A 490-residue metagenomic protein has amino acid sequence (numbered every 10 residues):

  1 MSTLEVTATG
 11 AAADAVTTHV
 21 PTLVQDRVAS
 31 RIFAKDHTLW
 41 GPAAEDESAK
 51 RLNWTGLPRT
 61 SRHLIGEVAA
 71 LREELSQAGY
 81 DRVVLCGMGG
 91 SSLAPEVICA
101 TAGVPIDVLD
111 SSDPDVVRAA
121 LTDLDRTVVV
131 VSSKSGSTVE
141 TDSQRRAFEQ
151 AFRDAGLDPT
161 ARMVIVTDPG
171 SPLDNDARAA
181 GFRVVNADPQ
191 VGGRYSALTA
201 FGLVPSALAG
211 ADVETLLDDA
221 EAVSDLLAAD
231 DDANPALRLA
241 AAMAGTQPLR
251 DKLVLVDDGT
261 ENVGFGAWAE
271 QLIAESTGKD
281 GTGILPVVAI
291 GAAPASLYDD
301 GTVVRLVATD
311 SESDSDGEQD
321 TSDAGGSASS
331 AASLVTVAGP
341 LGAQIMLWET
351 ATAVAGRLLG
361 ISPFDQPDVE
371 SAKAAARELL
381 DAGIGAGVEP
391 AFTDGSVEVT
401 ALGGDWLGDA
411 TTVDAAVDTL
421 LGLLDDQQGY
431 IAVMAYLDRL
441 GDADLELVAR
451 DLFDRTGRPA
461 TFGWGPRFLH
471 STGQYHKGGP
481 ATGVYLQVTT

Functional and structural regions predicted by a protein language model:
S2-V83: Low-complexity, highly charged intrinsically disordered N-terminal segments that act as targeting/localization
N53-A70, P95-R146, V288-P294: Glycine-rich oxoanion-binding loops at beta->alpha junctions
R82-C86, V128, V164, V254 (+2 more regions): Conserved beta-strand elements of the Class I
R82-I106, F462, F468-H470, V484-L486: Glycine-rich, small/polar surface segments that engage phosphate groups of diverse ligands
L109-D110, S132-S133, V185-V191, V335: Short beta->alpha connector loops at strand-helix junctions that form conserved, small/polar/Pro-enriched
D154-V304, G317-Q319, D323, A338 (+2 more regions): Active-site phosphate/pyrophosphate-binding segments
R305-A332: Phosphate/diphosphate-binding loops
A432-R467, T472, K477, T482: Extended C-terminal subregions enriched in glycine
